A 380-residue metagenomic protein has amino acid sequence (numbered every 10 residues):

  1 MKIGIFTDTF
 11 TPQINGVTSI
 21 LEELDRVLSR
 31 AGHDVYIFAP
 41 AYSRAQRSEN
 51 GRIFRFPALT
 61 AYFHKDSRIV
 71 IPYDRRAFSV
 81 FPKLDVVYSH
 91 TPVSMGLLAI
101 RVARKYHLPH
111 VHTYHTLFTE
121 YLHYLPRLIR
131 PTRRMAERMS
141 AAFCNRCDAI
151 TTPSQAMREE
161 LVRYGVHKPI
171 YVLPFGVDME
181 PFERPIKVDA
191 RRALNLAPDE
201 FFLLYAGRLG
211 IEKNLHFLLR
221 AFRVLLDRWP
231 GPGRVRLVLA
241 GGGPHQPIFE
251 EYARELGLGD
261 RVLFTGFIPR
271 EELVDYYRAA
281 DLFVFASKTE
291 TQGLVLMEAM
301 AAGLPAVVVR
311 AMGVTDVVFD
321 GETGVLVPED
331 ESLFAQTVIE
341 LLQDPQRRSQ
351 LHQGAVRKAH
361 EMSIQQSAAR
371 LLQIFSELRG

Functional and structural regions predicted by a protein language model:
S19, F201-D227, P244-E250: A conserved mid-protein helix/loop that constitutes part of the nucleotide-sugar donor-binding site
A39, F54-R55, R133, E137-I186: Donor nucleotide-sugar binding/catalytic pocket of nucleotide-sugar-dependent glycosyltransferases
F81, C144, F267-I268, D275-A280: Short alpha-helical donor nucleotide-sugar binding micro-motif in glycosyltransferases
E183-L196: A short helix/loop element that forms part of the nucleotide-sugar donor recognition site in Leloir-type
K288: Aromatic "clamp/platform" in nucleotide-sugar-dependent glycosyltransferases that forms part of the donor/acceptor
P305-V309: Short hydrophobic beta-strand element within catalytic cores of glycosyltransferases and related nucleotide-activated
D320-G321, V325-E331, E340-Q346: Conserved acidic donor-binding segment of nucleotide-sugar-dependent glycosyltransferases
L333, R347-E361, Q373: A short, well-ordered alpha-helix in the C-terminal region of glycosyltransferases
